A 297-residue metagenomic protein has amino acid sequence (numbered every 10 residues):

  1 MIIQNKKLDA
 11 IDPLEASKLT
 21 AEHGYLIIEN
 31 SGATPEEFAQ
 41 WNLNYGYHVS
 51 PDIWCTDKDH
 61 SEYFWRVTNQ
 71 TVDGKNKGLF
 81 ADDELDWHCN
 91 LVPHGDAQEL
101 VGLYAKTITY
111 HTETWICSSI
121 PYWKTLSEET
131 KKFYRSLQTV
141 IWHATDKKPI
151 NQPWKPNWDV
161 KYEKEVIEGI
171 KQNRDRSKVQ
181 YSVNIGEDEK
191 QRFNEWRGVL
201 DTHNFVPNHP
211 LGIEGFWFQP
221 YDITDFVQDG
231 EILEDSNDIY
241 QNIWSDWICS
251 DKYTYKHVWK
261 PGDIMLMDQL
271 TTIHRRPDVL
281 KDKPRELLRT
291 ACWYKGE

Functional and structural regions predicted by a protein language model:
I2-P261, L270-E297: Non-heme Fe(II) oxygenase catalytic core, chiefly the N-lobe of the double-stranded beta-helix
